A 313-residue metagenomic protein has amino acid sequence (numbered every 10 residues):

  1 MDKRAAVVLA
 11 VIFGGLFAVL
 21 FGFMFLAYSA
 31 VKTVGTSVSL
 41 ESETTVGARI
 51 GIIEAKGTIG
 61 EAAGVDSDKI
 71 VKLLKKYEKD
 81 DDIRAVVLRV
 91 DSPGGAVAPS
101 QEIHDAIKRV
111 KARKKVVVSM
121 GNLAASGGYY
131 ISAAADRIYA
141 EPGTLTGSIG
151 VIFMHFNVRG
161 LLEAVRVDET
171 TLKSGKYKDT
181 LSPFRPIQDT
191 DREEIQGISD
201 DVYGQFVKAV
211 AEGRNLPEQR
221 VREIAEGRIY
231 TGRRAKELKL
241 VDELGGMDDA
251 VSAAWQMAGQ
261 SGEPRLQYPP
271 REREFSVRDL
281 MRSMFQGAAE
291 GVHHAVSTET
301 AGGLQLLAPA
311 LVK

Functional and structural regions predicted by a protein language model:
M1-V118, L123-S126, R137-E141, M154-K313: N-terminal organellar transit peptides
I131-S132, A235: Hydrophobic/aromatic residues within transmembrane alpha-helices of multi-pass small-molecule transporters
P142-V151: Active-site loop architecture of trypsin-fold serine endopeptidases
